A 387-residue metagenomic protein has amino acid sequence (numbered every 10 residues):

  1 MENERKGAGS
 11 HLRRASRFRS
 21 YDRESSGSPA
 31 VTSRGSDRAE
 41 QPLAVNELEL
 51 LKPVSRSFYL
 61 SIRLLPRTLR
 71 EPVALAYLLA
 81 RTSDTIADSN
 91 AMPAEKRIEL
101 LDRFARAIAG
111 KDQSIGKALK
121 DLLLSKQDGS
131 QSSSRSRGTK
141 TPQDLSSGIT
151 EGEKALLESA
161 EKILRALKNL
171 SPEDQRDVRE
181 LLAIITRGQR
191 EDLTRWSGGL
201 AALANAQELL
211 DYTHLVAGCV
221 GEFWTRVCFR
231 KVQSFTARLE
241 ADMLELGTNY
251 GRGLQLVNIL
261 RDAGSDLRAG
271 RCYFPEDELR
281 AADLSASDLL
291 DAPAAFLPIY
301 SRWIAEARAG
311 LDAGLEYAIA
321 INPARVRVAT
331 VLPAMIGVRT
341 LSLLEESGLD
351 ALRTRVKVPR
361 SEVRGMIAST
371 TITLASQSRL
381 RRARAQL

Functional and structural regions predicted by a protein language model:
E2-G7, H11-L254, L260-L387: Catalytic cores of Mg2+-dependent Asp-rich isoprenoid enzymes
